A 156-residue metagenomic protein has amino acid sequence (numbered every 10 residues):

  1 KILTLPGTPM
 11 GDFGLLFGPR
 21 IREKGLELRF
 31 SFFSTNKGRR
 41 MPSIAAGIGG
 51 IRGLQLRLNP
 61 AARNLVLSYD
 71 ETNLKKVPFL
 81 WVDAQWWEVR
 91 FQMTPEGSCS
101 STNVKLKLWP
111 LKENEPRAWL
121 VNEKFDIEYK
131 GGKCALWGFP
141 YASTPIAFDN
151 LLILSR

Functional and structural regions predicted by a protein language model:
I2-Y69, S155: Secretory/extracellular carbohydrate-interaction modules and structurally similar beta-sandwich "look-alikes"
T8, I21-E23, L80-A84, C99 (+2 more regions): Surface-exposed coil/turn segments at beta-strand junctions on protein surfaces, enriched
G14-R20, L74-W81, E123-D126, W137-G138: Beta-strand-rich interaction surfaces with strong enrichment in secreted/lumenal proteins
L28-F30, A84-S98, T102-L108: Short tryptophan-centered beta-strand motifs in secreted/extracellular beta-sheet-rich domains of glycan-recognition
R52-L54, N73-V77, E113-V121: Surface-exposed loop/edge segments in extracytoplasmic proteins
L67-R90: Short, aromatic/His-centered strand-loop micro-motif at the edge of beta-sheets
E115-A147: Flexible glycan-contacting loops in extracellular carbohydrate-active proteins
D149-I153: Extracellular beta-strand elements of beta-rich domains used for carbohydrate recognition/degradation or cell-matrix
